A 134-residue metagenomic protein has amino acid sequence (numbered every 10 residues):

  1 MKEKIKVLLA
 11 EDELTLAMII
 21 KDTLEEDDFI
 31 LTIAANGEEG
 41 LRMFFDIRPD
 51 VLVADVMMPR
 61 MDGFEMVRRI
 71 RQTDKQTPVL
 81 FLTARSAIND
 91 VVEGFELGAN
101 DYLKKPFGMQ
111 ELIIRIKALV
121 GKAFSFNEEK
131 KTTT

Functional and structural regions predicted by a protein language model:
K2, E13-T32, D46: Two-component/phosphorelay signaling modules centered on CheY-like receiver
I5-K6, A118-T134: Short, Lys/Arg-enriched segments at the junction into DNA-binding effector domains of transcriptional regulators
N36-E39, D62-E65: Acidic catalytic/metal-coordinating carboxylates
I47-V53: Active-site beta3 strand of CheY-like receiver
D55, T83: Active-site residues of response regulator receiver
M58: Receiver (REC) domain active-site loop signature in two-component systems and cognate sites in sensor histidine kinases
K105: A Lys-centered signature of the CheY-like receiver
